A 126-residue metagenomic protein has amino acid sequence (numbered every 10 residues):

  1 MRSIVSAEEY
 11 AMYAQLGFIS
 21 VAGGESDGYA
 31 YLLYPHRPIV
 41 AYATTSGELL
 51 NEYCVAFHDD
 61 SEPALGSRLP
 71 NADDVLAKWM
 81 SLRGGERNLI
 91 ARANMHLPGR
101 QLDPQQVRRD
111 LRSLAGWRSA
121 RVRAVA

Functional and structural regions predicted by a protein language model:
M1-M12, S20: Negatively charged, low-complexity tracts enriched in Asp/Glu with abundant Ser/Thr
S3, L32-P35, D60, S67: Compositionally biased, intrinsically disordered/low-complexity regions enriched for serine, proline and threonine
S3, N51-V55, S119, A124: Intrinsically disordered, low-complexity segments used for protein-protein interactions
M12-L49: Amphipathic, interaction-prone secondary-structure segments
V21-E25, A30, Y53, R92 (+1 more regions): Solvent-exposed, non-transmembrane amphipathic alpha-helical segments
I39-K78: Intrinsically disordered, low-complexity regulatory segments enriched in Ser/Thr/Pro and charged residues
G66-A126: Mixed-charge, Lys/Arg-enriched low-complexity segments
